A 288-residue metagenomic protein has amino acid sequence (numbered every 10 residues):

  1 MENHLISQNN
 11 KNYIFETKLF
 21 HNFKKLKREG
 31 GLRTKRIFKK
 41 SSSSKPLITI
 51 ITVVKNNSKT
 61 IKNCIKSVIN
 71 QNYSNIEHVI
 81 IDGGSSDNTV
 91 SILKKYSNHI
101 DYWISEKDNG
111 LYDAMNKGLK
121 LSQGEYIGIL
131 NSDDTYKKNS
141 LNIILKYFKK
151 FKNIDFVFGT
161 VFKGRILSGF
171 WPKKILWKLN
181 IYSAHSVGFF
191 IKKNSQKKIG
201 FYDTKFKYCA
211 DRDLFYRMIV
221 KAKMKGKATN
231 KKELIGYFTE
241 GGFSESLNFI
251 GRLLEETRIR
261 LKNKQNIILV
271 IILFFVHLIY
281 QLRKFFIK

Functional and structural regions predicted by a protein language model:
M1-S67: N-proximal low-complexity "stem/linker" segments adjacent to membrane-targeting elements
K66-N75: Short, acidic, metal-binding catalytic loop of nucleotide-sugar glycosyltransferases
D82-S91, N131-D134: A conserved acidic beta->alpha catalytic loop
S105-S122: Glycine-rich, basic loop-to-helix element that forms the pyrophosphate-binding segment of sugar-nucleotide handling
I127: Short aromatic/hydrophobic "clamp" motif used to bind/position activated sugar donors
T135, N139-G169: Conserved donor NDP-sugar-binding/catalytic core segment of glycosyltransferases
F170-R252: Conserved nucleotide-sugar donor-binding catalytic segment
L234, S246-V270: Catalytic core of nucleotide-sugar-dependent glycosyltransferases
